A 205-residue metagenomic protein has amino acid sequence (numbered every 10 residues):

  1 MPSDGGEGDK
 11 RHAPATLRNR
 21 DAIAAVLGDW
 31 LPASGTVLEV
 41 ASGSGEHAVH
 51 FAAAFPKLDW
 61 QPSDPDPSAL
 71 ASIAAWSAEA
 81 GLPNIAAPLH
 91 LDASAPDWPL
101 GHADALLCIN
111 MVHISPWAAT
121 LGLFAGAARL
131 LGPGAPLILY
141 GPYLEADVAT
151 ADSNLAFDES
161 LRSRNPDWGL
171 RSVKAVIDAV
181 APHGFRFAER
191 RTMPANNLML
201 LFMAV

Functional and structural regions predicted by a protein language model:
M1-P32: Class I SAM-dependent methyltransferase Rossmann-like catalytic core, especially the SAM/SAH-binding loop
S34-G43: Conserved class I S-adenosyl-L-methionine
L38, V49-P96: Class I SAM-dependent methyltransferase SAM/SAH-binding core
W98-L106: A short acidic, Gly/Pro-enriched loop at the edge of an enzyme's catalytic core that lines a small-molecule cofactor
I114-A127: A short, conserved alpha-helix within the catalytic core of class I
G134-Y143: Conserved beta-strand signature within the Rossmann-like core of class I S-adenosyl-L-methionine
T150-K174: Conserved Class I S-adenosyl-L-methionine
F185-V205: Core SAM-dependent methyltransferase catalytic element
